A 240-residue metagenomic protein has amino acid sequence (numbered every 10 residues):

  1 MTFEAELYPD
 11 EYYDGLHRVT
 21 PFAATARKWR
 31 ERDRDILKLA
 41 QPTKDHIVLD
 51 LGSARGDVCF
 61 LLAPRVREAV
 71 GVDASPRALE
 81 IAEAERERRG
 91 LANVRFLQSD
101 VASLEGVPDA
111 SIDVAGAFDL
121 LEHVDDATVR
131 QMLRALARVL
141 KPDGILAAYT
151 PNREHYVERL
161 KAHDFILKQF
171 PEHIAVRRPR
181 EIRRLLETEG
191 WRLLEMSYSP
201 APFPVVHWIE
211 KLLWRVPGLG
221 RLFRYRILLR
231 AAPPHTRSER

Functional and structural regions predicted by a protein language model:
M1-A110, V114-F118, L133, Y225 (+1 more regions): Conserved N-terminal segment of class I S-adenosyl-L-methionine
R77, D125-V129, E158: Short N-terminal helix/helix-N-cap motif within the alpha/beta-hydrolase-1
D119-H123: Short catalytic micro-motifs in class I SAM-dependent methyltransferases
R130-P142: A short glycine-rich, Lys/Arg-flanked "PGG" loop and its adjoining helix->strand segment in the class I
D143-T150: Conserved beta-strand signature within the Rossmann-like core of class I S-adenosyl-L-methionine
A147, K161-H163, R184, L194-R240: A C-terminal cap/extension of S-adenosyl-L-methionine-dependent methyltransferases that defines the acceptor-substrate
P151-H173: Short, glycine-/aromatic-enriched active-site segment of Class I SAM-dependent methyltransferases
I174-E189: Short alpha-helix
